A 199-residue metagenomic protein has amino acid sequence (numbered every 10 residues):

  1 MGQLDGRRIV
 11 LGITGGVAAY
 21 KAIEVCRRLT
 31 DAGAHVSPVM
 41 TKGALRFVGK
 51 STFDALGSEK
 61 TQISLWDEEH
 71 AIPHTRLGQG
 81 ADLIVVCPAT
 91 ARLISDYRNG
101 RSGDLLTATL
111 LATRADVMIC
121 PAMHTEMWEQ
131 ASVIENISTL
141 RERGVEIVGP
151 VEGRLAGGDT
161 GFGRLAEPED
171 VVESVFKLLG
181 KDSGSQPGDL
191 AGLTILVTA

Functional and structural regions predicted by a protein language model:
M1-V117, H124-A199: A cross-family phosphate/adenosyl-ligand binding-site feature
